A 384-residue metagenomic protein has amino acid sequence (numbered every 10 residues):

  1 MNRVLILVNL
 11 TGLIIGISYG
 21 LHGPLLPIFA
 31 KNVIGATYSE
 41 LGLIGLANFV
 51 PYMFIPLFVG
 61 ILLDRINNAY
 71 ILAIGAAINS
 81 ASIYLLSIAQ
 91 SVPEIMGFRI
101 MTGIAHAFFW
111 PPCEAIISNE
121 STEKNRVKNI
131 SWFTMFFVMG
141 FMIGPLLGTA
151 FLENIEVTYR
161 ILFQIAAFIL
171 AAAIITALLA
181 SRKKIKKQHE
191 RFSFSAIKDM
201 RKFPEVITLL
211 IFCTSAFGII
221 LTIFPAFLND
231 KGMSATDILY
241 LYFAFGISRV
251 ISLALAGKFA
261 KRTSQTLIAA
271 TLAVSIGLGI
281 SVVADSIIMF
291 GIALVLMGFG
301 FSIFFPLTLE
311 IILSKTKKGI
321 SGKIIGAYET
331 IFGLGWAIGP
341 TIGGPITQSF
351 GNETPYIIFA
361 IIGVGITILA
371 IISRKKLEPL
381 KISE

Functional and structural regions predicted by a protein language model:
M1-N2, S181-T208: Juxtamembrane intracellular "pre-TM" segments in multi-pass secondary transporters
N2-F49, F203-L209, T214-K231, I238: Helix-loop boundary and gating motifs at the non-cytosolic
F54-Q90: Conserved MFS/SLC helix-loop-helix module at the cytosolic interface between two early adjacent transmembrane helices
I55-N67, L152, S252-T263, T347: Helix-to-loop junctions at the C-terminal end of transmembrane segments in multipass secondary transporters
Y70-Y84, Q265-I280: Structural signature of the two symmetry-related core transmembrane helices
P93-M101, I288-L296: Paired small-residue
F98-F137: Cytoplasmic helix-loop-helix junction between adjacent transmembrane helices in 12-TM secondary transporters
I161-A177, Y356-I371: Symmetry-related core transmembrane helices of the 12-TM Major Facilitator Superfamily/SLC fold
